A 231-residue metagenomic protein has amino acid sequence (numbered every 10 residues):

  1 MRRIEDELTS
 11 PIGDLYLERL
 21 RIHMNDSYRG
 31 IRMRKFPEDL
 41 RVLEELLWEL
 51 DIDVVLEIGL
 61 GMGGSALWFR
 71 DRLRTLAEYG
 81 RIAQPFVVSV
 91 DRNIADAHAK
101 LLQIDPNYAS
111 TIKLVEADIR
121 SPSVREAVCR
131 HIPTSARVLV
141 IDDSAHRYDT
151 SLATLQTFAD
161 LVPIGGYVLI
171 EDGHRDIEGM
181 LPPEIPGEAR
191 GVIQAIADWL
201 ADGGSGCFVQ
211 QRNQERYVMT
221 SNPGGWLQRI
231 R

Functional and structural regions predicted by a protein language model:
M1-R41: Mobile, glycine- and charge-enriched loop segments and immediately flanking short secondary-structure elements within
R29, R34, L40-R231: S-adenosylmethionine/decaboxylated-SAM
